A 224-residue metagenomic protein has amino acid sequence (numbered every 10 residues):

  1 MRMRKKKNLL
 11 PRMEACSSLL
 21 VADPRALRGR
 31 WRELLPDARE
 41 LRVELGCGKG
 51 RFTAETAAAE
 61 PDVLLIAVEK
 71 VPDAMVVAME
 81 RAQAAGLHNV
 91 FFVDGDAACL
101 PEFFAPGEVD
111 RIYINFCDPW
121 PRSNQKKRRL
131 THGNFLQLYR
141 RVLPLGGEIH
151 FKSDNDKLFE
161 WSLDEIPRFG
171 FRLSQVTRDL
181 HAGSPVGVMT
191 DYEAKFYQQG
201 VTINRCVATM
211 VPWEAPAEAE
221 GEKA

Functional and structural regions predicted by a protein language model:
M1-V43, R51-E60: S-adenosyl-L-methionine
L45, V68: Conserved beta-strand/loop positions that form the S-adenosyl-L-methionine
G48: Conserved glycine-rich SAM-binding loop
V71: Conserved SAM/SAH-binding beta-strand->alpha-helix loop
M79-P106: S-adenosyl-L-methionine
T131-L145: A short glycine-rich, Lys/Arg-flanked "PGG" loop and its adjoining helix->strand segment in the class I
G146-S153: Conserved beta-strand signature within the Rossmann-like core of class I S-adenosyl-L-methionine
L158, D164, F169-A224: Class I S-adenosyl-L-methionine
